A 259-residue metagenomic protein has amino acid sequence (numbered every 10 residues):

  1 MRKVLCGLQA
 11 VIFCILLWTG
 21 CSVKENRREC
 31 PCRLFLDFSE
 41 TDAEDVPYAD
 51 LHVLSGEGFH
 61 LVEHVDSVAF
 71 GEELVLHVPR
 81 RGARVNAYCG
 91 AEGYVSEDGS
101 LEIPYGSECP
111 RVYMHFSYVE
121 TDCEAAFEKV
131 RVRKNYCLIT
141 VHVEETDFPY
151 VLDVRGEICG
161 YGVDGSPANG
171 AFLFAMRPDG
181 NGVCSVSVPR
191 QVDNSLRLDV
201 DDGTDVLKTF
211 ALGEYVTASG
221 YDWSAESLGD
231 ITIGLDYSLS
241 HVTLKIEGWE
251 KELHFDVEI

Functional and structural regions predicted by a protein language model:
M1-K24: Sec-dependent bacterial lipoprotein signal peptides
G20-I259: Extracytoplasmic cysteine-anchoring/structural motifs
